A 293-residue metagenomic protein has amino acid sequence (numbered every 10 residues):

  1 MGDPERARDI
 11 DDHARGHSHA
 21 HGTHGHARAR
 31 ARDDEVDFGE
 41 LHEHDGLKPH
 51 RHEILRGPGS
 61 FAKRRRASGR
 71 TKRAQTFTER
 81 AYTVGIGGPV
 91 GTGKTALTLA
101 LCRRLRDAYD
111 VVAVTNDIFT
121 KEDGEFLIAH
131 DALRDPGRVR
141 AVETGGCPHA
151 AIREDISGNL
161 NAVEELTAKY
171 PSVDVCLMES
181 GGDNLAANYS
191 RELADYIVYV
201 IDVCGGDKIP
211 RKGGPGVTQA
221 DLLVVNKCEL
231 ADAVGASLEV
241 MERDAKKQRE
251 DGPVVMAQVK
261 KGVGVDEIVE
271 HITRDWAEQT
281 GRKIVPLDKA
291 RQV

Functional and structural regions predicted by a protein language model:
G2-K72, F77-R80, G85, D288-Q292: Histidine-centered metal-binding segments
H17, H26, A151, A233 (+1 more regions): Pocket-edge positions in alpha/beta enzyme catalytic cores
D45-P49, R56-A194, G206, V263 (+1 more regions): Nucleotide-state-sensitive switch-loop elements of NTP-binding domains
G85-P89, V114-I118, D202-V203, L222-A236 (+1 more regions): G-domain G4 guanine-recognition motif of GTPases
A141-E143, Y199, M256: Structural signal for conserved beta-strand scaffold positions within catalytic alpha/beta enzyme cores
G158-N161, E165-A168, V175, G181-G252: Conserved catalytic-core segment of NTP-binding enzymes
L230-K289: Canonical P-loop GTPase G-domain recognition
